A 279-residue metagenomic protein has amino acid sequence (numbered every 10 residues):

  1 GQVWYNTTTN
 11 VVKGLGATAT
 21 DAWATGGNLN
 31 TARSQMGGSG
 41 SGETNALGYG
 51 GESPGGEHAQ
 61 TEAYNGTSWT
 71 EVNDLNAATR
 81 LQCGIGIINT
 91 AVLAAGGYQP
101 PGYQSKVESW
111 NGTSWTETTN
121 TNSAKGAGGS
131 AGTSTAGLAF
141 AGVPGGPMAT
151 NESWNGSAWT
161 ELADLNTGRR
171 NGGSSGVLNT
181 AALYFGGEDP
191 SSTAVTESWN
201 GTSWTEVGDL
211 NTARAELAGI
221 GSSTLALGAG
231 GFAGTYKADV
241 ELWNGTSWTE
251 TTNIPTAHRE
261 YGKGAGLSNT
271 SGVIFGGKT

Functional and structural regions predicted by a protein language model:
G1-T279: Polar, enzyme-active/binding microenvironments
